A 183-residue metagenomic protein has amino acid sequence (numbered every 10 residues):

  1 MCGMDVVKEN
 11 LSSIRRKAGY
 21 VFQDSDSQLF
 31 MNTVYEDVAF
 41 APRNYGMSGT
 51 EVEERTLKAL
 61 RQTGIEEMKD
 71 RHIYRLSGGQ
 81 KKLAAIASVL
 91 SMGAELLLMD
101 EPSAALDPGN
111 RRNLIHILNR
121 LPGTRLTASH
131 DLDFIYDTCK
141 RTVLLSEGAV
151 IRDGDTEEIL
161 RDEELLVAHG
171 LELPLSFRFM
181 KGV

Functional and structural regions predicted by a protein language model:
M1-S13: ABC ATPase NBD Q-loop/coupling interface
T50-M68: Conserved ABC ATPase "signature" region
H72-L76, Q80: Conserved ABC ATPase signature
L97-D100: Catalytic Walker B motif of ABC-type/P-loop ATPase nucleotide-binding domains
S129-H130: H-loop/switch region of ABC-family ATPase nucleotide-binding domains
I135-D137: A short, surface-exposed alpha-helical micro-motif characterized by mixed small hydrophobic and charged/polar residues
A149-L173: Conserved beta-strand-loop-alpha-helix hinge in the C-terminal portion of ABC ATPase nucleotide-binding domains
